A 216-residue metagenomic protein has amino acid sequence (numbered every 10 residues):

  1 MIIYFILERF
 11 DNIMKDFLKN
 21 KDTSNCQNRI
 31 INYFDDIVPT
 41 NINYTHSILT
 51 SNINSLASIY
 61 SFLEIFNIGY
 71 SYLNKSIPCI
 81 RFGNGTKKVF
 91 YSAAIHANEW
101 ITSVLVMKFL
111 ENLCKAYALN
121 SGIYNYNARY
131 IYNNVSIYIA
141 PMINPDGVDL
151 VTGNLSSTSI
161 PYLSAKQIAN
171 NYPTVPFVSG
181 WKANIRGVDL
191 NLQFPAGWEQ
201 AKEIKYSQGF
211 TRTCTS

Functional and structural regions predicted by a protein language model:
M1-D36: Extreme N-terminal flexible tails
R9-M14, S58-I59, N125-N127, I131-N133: Marks the mature luminal ectodomains of secretory-pathway proteins
D16, S51, S55-S58, Y130 (+1 more regions): Charged/polar, solvent-exposed surface patches and flexible loops
T23-Y44, A140, V151, N191 (+1 more regions): Short N-terminal secondary-structure initiator segments
N41-V89: Soluble metallo-hydrolase cores and metallopeptidase-like ectodomains found primarily in the secretory/periplasmic
T86-K87, W100-V104, K108-S216: Active-site/substrate-binding loop(s) of hydrolase catalytic cores
H96: Conserved phosphate/anionic-ligand binding catalytic regions in large, soluble enzymes, centered on
